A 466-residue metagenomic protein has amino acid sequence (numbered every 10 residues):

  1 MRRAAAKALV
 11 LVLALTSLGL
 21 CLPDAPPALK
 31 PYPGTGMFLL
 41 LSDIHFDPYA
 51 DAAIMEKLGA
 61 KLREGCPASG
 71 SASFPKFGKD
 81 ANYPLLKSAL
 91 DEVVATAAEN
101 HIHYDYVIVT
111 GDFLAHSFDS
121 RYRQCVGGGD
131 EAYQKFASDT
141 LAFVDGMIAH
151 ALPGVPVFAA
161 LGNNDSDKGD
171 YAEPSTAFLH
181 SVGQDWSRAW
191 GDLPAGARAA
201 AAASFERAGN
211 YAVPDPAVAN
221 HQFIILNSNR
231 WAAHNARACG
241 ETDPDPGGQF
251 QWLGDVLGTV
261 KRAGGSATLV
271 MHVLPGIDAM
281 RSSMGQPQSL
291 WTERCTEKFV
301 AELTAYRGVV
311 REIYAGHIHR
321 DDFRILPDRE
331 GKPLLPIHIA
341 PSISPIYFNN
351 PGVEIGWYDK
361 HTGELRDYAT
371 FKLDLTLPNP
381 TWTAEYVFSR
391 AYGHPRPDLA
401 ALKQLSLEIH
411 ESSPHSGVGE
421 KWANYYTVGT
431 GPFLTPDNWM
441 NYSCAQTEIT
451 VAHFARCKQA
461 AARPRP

Functional and structural regions predicted by a protein language model:
M1-L9: Bacterial N-terminal signal peptides that target proteins for export
A8-G19: Bacterial N-terminal signal peptides
L22-V109, L179-A236, G240-A263, A305 (+1 more regions): Metal-dependent phosphoesterase/phosphodiesterase active-site architecture
L40-S42, D105-D112, P153-G162, T268-H272 (+3 more regions): Active-site neighborhood of phospho(di)ester-bond hydrolases with catalytic His/Asp-centered motifs
D47-A50, A115-F118, A159-D170, A232-H234 (+3 more regions): Active-site environment of divalent metal-dependent phosphoester hydrolases
L62-A68, P75-A172: Core catalytic region of metal-dependent phosphoesterases/phosphodiesterases, especially metallo-beta-lactamase-like
D130-A149, L179-A200, W291-V300: Acidic, His- and aromatic-enriched active-site or binding-groove loops in soluble protein domains that engage sugars
A233-F250, G258-V310: Active-site-proximal segments of metal-dependent phosphoesterases and phosphodiesterases across multiple
